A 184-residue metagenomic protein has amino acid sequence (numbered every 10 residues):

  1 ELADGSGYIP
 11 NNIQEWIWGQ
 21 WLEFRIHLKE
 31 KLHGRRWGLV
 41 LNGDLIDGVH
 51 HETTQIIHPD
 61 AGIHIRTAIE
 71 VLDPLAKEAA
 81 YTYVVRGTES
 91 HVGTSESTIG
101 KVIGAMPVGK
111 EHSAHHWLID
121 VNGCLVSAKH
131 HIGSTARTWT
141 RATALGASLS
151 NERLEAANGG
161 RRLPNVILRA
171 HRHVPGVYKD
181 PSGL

Functional and structural regions predicted by a protein language model:
E1, C124-L125: C-terminal edge-of-domain segments
E1, T88-H91, H130, H171-H173: Histidine-centered active-site/metal-ligand motif
L2-E111: Core catalytic region of metal-dependent phosphoesterases/phosphodiesterases, especially metallo-beta-lactamase-like
S113-W117: Alpha-helical scaffolding within the catalytic cores of extracellular/periplasmic polymer-degrading hydrolases
L125-S127, I132-L184: Conserved beta-sheet core of the metallophosphoesterase superfamily
